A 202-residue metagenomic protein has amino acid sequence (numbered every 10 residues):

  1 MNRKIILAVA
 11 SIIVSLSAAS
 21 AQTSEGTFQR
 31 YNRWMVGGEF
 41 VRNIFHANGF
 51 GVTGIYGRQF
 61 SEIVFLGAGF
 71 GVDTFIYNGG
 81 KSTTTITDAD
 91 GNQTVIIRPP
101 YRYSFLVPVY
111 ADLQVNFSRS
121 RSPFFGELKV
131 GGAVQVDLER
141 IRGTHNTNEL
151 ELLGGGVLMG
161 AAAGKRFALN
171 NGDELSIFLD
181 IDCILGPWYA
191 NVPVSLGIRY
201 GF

Functional and structural regions predicted by a protein language model:
M1-Y31: Cleavable N-terminal export/targeting peptides
N32, G37-R42, F50-H145, G156-M159 (+1 more regions): Gram-negative (and chloroplast) outer-membrane scaffold detector with strong preference for beta-barrel transmembrane
H46: N-terminal glycine-/serine-/threonine-rich phosphate-binding loop
L113, A190-F202: Outer-membrane beta-barrel "beta-signal"
L179-D180: Internal, hydrophobic beta-strand segments that form the core of beta-sheet-rich folds
C183-W188: Short, exposed beta-strand-loop hairpins at the edges of beta-sheets in extracellular/periplasmic proteins
